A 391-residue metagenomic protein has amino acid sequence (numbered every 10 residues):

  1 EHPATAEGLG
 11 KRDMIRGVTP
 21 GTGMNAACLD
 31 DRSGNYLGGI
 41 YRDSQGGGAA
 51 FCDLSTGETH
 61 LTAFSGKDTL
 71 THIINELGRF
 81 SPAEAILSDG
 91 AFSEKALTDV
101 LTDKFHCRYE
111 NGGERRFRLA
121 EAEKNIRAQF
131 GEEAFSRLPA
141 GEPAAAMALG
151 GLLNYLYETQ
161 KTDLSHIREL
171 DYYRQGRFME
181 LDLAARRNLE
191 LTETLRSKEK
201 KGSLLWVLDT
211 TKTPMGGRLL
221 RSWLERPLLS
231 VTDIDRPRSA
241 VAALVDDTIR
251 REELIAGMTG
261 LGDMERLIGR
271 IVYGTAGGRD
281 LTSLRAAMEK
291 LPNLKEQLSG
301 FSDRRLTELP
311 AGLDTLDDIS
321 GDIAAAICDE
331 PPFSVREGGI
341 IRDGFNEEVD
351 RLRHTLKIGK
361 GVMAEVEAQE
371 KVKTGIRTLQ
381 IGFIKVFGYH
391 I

Functional and structural regions predicted by a protein language model:
E1-A243, A256-T259, D263-V272, A276-A368: Charged catalytic and DNA/RNA-contacting regions of genome-maintenance and nucleic-acid-processing enzymes
H72-I74, R250, V372-I376: Short aromatic-glycine motifs in intrinsically disordered, low-complexity regions
V245-R251: Conserved interaction-surface patches within small, structured recognition/assembly domains
G361-I381: Flexible, glycine/threonine-enriched loop-and-boundary segments that flank and lead into catalytic domains of large
R377, Y389-I391: Structured beta-rich ligand-binding regulatory domains in large eukaryotic signaling proteins
